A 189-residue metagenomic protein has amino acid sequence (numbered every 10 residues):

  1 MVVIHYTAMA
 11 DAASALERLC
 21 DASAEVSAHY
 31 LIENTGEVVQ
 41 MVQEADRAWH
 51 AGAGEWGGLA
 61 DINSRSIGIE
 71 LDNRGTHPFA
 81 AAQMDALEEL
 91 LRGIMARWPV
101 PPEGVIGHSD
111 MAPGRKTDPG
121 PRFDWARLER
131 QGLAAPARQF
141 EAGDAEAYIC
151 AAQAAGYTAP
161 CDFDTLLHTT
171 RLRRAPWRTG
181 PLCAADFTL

Functional and structural regions predicted by a protein language model:
M1-E103: Active-site-adjacent loop/helix surface patches within enzyme catalytic domains that shape the substrate-binding cleft
G75-L189: Basic/polar, cationic surfaces and motifs that engage anionic cell-wall and phosphate/carboxylate ligands
